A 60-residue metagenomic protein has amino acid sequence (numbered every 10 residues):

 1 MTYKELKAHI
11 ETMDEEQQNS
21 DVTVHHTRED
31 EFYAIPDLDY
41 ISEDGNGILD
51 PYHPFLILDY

Functional and structural regions predicted by a protein language model:
T2-E11, E15: DNA replication sliding-clamp ring fold and its partner-interaction surfaces
T12-Y60: Detector for the mature cores of small, proteolytically processed and post-translationally modified peptide effectors
